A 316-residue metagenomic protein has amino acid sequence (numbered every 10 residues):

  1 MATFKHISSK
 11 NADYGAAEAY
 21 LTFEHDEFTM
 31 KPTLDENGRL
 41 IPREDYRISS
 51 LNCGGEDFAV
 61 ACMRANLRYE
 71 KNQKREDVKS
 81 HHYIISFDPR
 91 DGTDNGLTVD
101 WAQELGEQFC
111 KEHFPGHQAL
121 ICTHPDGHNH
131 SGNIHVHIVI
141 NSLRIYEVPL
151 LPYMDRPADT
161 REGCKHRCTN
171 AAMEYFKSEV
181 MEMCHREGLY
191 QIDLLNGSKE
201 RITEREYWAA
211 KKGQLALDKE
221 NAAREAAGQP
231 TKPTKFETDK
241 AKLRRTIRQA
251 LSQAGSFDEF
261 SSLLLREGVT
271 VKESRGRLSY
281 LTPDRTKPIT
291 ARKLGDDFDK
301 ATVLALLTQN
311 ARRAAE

Functional and structural regions predicted by a protein language model:
M1-E316: N-terminal nicking endonuclease/strand-transfer module with a His-rich metal-binding environment and a catalytic Tyr
